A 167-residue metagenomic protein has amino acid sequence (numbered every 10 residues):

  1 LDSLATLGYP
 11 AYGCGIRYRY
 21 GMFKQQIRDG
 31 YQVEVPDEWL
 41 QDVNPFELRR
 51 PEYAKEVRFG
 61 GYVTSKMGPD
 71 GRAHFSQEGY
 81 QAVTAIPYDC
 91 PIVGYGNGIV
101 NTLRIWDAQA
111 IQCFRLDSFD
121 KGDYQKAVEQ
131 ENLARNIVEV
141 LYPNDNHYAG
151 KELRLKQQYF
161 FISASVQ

Functional and structural regions predicted by a protein language model:
L1-Q167: A conserved ligand/cofactor-binding region detector
